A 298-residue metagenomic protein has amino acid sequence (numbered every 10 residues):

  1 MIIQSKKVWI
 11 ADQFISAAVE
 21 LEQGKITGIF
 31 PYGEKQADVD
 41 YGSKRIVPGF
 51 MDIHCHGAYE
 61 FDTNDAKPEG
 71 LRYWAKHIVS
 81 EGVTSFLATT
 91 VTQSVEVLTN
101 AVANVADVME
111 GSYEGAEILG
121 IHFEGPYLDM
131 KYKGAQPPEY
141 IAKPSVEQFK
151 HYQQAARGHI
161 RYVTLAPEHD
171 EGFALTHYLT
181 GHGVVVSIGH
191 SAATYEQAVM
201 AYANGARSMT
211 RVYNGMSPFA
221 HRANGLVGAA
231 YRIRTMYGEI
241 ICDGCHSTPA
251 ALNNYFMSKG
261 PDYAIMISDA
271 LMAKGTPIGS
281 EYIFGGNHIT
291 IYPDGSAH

Functional and structural regions predicted by a protein language model:
M1-E34: N-terminal metal-binding scaffold of metallo-dependent hydrolase/deaminase domains
M1-I3, G33-R72, K76: Replace "His-x-His-based motif
K6, G24, S43, H54 (+5 more regions): Divalent metal-coordination and catalytic microenvironments
G49-M51, S187, A264-I267: Residue-level marker for buried hydrophobic side chains located in beta-strands that build the well-ordered beta-sheet
H56, R72-A101, A116-D129, A156-E168 (+4 more regions): Divalent metal-dependent hydrolysis catalytic cores, especially in the metallo-beta-lactamase
K67-G70, A101-N104, S145-E147, H221-V227: Charged helix-capping and loop-helix junction motifs
F123, M130-G225: Divalent metal-binding pocket/active-site signature
Q197-H298: Active-site-adjacent C-terminal substructures of enzyme catalytic domains
